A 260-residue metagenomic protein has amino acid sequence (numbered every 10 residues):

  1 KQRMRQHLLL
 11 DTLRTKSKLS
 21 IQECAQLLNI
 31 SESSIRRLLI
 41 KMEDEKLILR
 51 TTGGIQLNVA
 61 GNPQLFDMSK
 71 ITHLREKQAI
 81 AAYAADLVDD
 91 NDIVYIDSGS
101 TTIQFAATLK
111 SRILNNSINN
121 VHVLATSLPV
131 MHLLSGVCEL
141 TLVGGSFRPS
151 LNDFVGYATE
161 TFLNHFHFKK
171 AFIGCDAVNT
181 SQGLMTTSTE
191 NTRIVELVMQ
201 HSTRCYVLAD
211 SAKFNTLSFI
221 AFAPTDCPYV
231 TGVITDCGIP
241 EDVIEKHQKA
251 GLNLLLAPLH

Functional and structural regions predicted by a protein language model:
K1-S20, L27-L28, S33-S98, A107-I118 (+3 more regions): HTH-adjacent hinge/linker in prokaryotic transcriptional regulators
M4-D11, K18-C24, N29-S34, D44 (+1 more regions): Conserved phosphate- and dinucleotide-binding cores of soluble alpha/beta proteins, encompassing both enzyme active
T101: Hydrophobic/small residue at the entry helix of a nucleotide-binding pocket
Q104: N-terminal active-site wall of soluble small-molecule enzyme domains
